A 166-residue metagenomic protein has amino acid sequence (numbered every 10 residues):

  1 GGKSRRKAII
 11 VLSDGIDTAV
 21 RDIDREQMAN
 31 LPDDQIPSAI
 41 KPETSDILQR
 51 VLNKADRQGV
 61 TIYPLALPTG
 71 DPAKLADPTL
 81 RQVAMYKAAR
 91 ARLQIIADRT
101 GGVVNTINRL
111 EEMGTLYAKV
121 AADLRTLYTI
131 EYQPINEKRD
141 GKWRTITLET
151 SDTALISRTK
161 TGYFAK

Functional and structural regions predicted by a protein language model:
G1-K166: Scaffold/interface architecture of coatomer-like assemblies
